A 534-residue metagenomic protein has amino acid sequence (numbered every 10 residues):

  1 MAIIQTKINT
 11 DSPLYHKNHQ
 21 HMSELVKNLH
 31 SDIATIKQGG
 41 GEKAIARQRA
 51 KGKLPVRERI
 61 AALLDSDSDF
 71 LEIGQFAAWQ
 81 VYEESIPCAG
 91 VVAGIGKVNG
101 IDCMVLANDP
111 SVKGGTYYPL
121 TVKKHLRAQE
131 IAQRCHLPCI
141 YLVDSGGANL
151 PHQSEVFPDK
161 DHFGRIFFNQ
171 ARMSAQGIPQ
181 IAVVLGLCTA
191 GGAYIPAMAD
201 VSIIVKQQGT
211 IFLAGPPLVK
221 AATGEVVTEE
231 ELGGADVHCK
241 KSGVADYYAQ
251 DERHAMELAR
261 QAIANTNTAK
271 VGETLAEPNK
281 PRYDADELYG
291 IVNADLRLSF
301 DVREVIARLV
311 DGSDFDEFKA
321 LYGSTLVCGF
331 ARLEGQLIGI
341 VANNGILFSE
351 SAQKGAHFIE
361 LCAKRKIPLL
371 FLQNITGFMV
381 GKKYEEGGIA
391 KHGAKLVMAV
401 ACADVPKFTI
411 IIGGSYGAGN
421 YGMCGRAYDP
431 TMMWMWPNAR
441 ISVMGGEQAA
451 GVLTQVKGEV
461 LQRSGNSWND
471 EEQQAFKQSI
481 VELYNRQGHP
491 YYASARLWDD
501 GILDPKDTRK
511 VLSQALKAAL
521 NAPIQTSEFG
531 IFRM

Functional and structural regions predicted by a protein language model:
M1-M534: Ligand-binding clefts of soluble mixed alpha/beta catalytic domains
